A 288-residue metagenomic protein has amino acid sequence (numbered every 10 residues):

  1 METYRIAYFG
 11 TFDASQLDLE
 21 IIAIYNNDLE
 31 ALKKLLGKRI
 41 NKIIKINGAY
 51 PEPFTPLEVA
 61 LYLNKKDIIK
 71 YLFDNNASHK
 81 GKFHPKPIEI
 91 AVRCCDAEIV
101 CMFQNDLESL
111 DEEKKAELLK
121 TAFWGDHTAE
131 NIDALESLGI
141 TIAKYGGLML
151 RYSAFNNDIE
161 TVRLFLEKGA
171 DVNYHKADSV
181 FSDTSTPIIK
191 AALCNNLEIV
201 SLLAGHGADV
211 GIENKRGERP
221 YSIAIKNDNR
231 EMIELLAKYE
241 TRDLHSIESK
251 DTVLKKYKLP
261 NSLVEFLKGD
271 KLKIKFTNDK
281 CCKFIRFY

Functional and structural regions predicted by a protein language model:
E2-A49: N-terminal segments that cap or nucleate solenoid repeat domains
F12-E20, I44-L57, G81-I90, E112-F123 (+4 more regions): Ankyrin-repeat boundary/"N-cap" motif
A14-Q16, E52-P53, R216-E218, S222-Y288: A surface-exposed partner-binding patch
I22-N27, V59-K65, I90-D96, K120-T128 (+4 more regions): Ankyrin repeat A-helix N-terminal signature
D28-G37, K65-D74, C95-N105, D126-S137 (+3 more regions): Ankyrin repeat structural motif
R39-K45, N76-K80, S109-L110, G139-I142 (+2 more regions): The conserved C-terminal loop/turn that links adjacent ankyrin repeats
E58-W124: A generic tandem-repeat structural signature
I140-H245: Elongated, non-catalytic scaffold/linker segments and compositionally distinctive motifs
